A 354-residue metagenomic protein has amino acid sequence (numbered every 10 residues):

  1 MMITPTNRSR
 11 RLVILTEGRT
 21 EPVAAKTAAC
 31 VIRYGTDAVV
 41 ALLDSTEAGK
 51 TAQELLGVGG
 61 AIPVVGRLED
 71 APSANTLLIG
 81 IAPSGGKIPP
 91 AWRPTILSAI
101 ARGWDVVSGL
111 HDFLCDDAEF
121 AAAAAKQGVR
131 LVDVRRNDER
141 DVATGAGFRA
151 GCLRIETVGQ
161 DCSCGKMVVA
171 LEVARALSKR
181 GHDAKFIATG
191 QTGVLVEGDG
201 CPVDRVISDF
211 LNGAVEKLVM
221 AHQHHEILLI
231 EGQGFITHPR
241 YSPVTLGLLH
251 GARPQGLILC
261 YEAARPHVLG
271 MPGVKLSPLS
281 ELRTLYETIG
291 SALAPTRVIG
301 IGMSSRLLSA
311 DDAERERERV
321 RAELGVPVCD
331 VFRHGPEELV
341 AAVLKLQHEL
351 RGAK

Functional and structural regions predicted by a protein language model:
M2-P89, L282, T288-A292, T296 (+2 more regions): N-terminal glycine-/serine-/threonine-rich beta1-alpha1-beta2 phosphate-ribose binding loop of Rossmann-like
I3-R11, E17-R19, A25, R33 (+7 more regions): ATP-dependent carboxylate-amine ligase catalytic core
V13-L15, L78-G80, E156, I227-L229 (+1 more regions): Structural motif
V39, V64, V106, R130-L131 (+2 more regions): Hydrophobic beta-strand scaffold residues
G85, T95-R154: Extreme N-terminal, non-catalytic leader segments that precede Walker-type/kinase nucleotide-binding cores
V107-D112, T157-C164, C201-V206: Flexible, glycine/proline-enriched loop segments at strand-loop-helix junctions that form or flank small-ligand binding
D112-L114, A118-F120, V132-N137, S208-M220 (+2 more regions): Conserved catalytic-core segment of NTP-binding enzymes
R140-A184: Walker A (P-loop) phosphate-binding motif
